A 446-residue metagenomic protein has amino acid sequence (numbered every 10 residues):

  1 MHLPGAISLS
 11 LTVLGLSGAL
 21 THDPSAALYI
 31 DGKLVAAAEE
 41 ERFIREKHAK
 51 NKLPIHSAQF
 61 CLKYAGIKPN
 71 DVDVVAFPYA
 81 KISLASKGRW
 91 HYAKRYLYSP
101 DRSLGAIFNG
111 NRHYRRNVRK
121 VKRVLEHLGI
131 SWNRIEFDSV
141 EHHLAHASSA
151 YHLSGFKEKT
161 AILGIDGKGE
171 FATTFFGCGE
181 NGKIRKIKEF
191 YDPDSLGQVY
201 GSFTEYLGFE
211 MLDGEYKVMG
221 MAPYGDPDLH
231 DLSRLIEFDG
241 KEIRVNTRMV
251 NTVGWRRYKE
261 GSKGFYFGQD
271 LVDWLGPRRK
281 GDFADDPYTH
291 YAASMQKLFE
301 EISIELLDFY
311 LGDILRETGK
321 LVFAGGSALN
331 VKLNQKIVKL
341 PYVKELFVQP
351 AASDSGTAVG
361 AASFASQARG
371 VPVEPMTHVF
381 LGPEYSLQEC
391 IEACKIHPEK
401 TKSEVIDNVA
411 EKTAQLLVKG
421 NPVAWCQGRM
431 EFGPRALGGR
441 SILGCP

Functional and structural regions predicted by a protein language model:
H2-P446: Short acidic/glycine-rich loops and adjacent helix/strand connectors that line catalytic pockets where negatively
